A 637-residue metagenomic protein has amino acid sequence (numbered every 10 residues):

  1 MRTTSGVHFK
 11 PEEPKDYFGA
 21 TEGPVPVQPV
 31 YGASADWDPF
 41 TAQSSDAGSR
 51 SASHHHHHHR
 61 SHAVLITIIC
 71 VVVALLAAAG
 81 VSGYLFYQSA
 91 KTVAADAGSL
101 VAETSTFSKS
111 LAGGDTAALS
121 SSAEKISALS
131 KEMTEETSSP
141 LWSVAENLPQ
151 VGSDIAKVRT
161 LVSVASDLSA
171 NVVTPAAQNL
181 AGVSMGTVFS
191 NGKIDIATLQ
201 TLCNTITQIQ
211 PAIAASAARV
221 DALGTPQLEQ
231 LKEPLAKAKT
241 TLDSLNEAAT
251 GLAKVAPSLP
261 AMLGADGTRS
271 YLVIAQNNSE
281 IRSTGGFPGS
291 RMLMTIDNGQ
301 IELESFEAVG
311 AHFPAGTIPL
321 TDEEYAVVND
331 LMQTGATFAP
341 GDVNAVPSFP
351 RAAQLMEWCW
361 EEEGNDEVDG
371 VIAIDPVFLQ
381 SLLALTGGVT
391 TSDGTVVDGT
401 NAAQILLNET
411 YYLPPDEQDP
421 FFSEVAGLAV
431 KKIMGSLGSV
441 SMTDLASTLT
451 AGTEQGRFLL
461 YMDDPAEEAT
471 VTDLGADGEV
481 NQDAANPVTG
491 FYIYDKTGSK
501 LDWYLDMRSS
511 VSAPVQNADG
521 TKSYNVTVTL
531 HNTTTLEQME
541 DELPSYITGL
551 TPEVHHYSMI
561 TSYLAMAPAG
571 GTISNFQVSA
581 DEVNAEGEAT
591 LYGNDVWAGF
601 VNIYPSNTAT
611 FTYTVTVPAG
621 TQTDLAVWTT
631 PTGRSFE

Functional and structural regions predicted by a protein language model:
M1, A20-P24, A42: Low-complexity, Pro/Ser/Thr/Gly/Ala-rich intrinsically disordered linkers and tails that serve as
R2-T4, H8, E13-P14, V27 (+4 more regions): Non-catalytic, solvent-exposed segments at the cell envelope interface
H8, G19-A20: Long, low-complexity intrinsically disordered regions
A20, A33-A35, A47, A52: Ala/Thr-enriched low-complexity intrinsically disordered regions
A42-H59: Juxtamembrane low-complexity tails/linkers enriched in Ser/Thr-Pro and polybasic
